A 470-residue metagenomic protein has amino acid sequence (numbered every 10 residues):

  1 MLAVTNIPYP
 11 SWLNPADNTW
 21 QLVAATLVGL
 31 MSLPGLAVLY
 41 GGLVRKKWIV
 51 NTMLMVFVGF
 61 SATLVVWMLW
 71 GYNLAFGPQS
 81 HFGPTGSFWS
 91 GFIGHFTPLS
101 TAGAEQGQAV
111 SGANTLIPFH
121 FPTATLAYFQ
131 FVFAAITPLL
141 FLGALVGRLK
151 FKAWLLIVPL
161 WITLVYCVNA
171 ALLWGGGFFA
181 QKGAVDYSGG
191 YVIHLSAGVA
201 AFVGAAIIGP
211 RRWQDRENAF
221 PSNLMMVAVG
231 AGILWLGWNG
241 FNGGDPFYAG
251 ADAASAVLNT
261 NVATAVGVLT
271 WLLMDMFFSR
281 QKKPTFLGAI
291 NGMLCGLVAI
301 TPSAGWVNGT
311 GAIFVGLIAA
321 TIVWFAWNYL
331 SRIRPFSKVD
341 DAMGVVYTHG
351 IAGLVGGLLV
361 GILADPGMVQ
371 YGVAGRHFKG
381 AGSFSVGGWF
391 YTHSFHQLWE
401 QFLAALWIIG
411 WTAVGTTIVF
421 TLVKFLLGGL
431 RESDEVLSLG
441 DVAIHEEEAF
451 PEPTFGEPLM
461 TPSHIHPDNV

Functional and structural regions predicted by a protein language model:
L2-V470: Glycine- and aromatic-enriched membrane alpha-helices
